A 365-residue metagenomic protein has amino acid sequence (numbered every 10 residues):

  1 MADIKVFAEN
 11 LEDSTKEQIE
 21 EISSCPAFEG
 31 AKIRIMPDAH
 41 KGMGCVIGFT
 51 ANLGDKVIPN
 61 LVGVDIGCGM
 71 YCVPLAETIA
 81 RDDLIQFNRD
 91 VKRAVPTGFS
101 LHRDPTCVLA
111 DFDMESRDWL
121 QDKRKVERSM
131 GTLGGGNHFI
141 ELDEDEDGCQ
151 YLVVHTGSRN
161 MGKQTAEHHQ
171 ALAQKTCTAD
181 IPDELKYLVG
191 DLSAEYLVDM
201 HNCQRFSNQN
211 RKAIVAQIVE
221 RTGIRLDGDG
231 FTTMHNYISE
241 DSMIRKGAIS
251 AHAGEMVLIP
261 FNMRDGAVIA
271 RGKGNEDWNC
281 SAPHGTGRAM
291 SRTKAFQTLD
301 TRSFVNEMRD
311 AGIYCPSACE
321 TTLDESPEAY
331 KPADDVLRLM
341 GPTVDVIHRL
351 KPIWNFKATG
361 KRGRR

Functional and structural regions predicted by a protein language model:
M1-E21, F28-I35, K41-A51, D55-P59 (+2 more regions): Domain-length cofactor-binding catalytic modules of enzymes
P37-D38, D65: Acidic active-site catalytic centers that drive phospho-/nucleotidyl reactions and related ester hydrolyses
L61-R117: A generic, well-ordered mixed alpha/beta core segment in the N-terminal half of proteins
